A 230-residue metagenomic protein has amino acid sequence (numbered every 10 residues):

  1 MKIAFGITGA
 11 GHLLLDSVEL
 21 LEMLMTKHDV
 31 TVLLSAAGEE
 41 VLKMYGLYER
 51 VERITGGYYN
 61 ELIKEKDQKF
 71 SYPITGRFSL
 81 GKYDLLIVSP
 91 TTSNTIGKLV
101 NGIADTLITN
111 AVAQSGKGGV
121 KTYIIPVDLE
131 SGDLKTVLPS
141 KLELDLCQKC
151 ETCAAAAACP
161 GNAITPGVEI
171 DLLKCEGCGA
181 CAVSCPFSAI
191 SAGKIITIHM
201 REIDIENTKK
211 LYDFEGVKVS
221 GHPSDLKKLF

Functional and structural regions predicted by a protein language model:
M1-K141, L146, P160-G167, D171-G177 (+1 more regions): A cross-family phosphate/adenosyl-ligand binding-site feature
K149: Cys/His-rich Zn2+-binding cysteine-cluster or related metal-binding knuckle/ribbon modules and their
